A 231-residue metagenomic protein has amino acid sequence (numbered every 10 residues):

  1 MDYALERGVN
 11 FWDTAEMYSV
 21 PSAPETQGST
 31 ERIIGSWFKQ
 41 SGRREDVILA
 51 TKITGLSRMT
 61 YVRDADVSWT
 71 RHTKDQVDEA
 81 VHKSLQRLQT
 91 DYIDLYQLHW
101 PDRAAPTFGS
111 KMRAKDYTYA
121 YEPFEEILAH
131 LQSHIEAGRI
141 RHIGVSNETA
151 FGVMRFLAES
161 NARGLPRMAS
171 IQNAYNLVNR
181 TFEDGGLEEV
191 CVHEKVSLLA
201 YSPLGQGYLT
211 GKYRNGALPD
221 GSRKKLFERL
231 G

Functional and structural regions predicted by a protein language model:
M1-I53, D78, D91, H130 (+1 more regions): N-terminal binding-site loop/beta-alpha segment at the start of enzyme catalytic domains that lines or forms
M1-L5, T70-R87, F124-A129, V153-A158: Short, acidic/polar
A4, W12, I34, L49 (+6 more regions): Conserved, mostly hydrophobic/aromatic
P21-E25, S57-R71, A104-R113: Surface-exposed, active-site-proximal loop segments in enzymatic domains
E25-S29, I33, S68-Q76, M112-E126 (+1 more regions): Alpha-helix N-cap and loop-to-helix initiation/capping positions
R44-V47, D91-L95, R141-H142, P166-A169: Short acidic capping loops at alpha-helix termini that bridge into adjacent secondary structure
L85-K111: Active-site groove signature of glycoside hydrolases
P101-G231: Beta/alpha (TIM)-barrel catalytic core signal, keyed to glycine-rich beta->alpha loops juxtaposed to Asp/Glu that bind
